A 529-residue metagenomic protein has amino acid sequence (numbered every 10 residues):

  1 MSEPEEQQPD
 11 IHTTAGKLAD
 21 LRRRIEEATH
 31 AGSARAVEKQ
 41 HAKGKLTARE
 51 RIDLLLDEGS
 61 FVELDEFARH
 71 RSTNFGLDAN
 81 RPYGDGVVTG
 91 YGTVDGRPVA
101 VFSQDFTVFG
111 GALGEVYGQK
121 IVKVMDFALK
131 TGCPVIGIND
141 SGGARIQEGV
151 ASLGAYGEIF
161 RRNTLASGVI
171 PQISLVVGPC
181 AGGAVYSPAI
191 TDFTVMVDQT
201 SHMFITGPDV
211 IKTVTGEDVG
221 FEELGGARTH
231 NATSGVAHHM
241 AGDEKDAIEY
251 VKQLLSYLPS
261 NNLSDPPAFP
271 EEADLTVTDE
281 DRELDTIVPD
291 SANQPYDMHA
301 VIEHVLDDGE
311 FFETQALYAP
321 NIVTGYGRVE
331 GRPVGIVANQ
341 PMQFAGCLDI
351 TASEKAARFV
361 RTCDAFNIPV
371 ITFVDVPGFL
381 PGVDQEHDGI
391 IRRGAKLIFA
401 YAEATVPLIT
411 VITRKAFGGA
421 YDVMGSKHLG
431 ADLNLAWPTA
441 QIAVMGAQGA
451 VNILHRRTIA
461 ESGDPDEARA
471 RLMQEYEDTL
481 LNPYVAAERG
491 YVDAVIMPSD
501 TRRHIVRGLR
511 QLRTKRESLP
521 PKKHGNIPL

Functional and structural regions predicted by a protein language model:
M1-L529: Ligand-binding clefts of soluble mixed alpha/beta catalytic domains
